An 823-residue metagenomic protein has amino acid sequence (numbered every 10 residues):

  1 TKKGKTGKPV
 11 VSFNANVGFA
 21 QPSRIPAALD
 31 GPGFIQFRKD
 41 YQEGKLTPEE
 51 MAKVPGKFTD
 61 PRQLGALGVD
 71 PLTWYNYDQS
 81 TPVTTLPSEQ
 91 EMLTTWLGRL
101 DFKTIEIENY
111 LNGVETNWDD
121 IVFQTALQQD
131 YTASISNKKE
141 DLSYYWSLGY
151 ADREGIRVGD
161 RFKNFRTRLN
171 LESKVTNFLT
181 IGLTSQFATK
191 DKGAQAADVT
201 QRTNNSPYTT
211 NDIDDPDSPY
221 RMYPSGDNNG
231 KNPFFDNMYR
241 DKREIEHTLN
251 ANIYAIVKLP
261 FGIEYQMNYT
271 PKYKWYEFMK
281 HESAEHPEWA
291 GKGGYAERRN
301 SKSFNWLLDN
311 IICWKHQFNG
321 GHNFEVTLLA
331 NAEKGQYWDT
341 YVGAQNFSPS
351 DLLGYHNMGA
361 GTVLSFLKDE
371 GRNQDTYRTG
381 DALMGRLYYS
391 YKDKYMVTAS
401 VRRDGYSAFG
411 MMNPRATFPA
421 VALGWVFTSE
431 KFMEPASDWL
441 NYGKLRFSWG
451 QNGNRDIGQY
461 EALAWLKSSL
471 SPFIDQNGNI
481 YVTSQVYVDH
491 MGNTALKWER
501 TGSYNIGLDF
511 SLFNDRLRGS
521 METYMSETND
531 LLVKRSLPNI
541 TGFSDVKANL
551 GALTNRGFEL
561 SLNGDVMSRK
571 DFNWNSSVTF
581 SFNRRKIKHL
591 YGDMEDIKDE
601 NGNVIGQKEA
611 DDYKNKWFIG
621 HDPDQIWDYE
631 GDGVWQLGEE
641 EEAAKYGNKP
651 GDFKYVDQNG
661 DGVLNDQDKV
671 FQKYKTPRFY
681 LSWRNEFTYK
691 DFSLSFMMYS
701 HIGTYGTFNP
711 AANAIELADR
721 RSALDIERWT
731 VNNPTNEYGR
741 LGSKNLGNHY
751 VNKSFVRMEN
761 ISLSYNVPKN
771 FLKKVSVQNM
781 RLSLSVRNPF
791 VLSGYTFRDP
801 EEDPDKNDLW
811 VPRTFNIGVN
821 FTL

Functional and structural regions predicted by a protein language model:
T1-Q21, T104-R161, E172-T176, Q317-F318 (+2 more regions): Outer-membrane beta-barrel pore proteins
S12-I107, Y341-F347, A548, D565-K675 (+1 more regions): Conserved small-residue
A27-L29, E282-A284, G343-Q345, D593-E595 (+3 more regions): Short Gly/aromatic-enriched secondary-structure transition segments
F58-E91, G98, D120-Q195, L249-N252: Transmembrane beta-barrel wall of Gram-negative outer-membrane proteins
N137-D141, Y150, Y391, L512-N514 (+3 more regions): A generic beta-sheet turn/junction motif
N164, N170-L179, T184-T189, S225-E282 (+2 more regions): Extracellular/periplasmic, surface-exposed regions of secreted and cell-surface proteins
Y406, N648-P650, H701-V786: Extracytoplasmic gating/loop element in the C-terminal half of outer-membrane beta-barrel translocons and assembly
Y674-T707: Glycine-rich, aromatic-lined ligand/substrate-binding cores of catalytic and carbohydrate-binding domains
